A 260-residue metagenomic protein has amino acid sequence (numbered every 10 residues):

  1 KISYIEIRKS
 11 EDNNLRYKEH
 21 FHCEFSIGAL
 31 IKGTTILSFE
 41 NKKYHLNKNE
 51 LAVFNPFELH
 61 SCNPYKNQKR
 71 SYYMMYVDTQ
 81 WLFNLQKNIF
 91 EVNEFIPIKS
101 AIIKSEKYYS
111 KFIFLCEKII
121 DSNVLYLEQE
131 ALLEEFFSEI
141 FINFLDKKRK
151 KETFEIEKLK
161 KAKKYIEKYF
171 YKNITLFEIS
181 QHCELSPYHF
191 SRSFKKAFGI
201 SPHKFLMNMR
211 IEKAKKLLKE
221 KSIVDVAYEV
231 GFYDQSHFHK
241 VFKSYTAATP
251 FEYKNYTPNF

Functional and structural regions predicted by a protein language model:
K1, E6, T153-F154, A248-F260: Short, Lys/Arg-enriched, disordered terminal segments
K1-F95, D121-S122: N-terminal regulatory/effector-sensing and dimerization cores that precede helix-turn-helix DNA-binding domains
C23, E155, L159, M207: Short, conserved glycine- and acidic-residue-centered signature motifs in active-site or ligand-binding loops
A29, A214-E220: Alpha-helix C-terminal capping segments
P64, N143-F144, K195: Sigma70-family region 2
Q80, N84-N88, I98-K168: An amphipathic alpha-helical interaction segment
E139-I140, K161, Y165-Y169, N173-M209 (+2 more regions): Basic/polar phosphate-binding segments, predominantly the helix-turn-helix DNA-binding elements of transcriptional
